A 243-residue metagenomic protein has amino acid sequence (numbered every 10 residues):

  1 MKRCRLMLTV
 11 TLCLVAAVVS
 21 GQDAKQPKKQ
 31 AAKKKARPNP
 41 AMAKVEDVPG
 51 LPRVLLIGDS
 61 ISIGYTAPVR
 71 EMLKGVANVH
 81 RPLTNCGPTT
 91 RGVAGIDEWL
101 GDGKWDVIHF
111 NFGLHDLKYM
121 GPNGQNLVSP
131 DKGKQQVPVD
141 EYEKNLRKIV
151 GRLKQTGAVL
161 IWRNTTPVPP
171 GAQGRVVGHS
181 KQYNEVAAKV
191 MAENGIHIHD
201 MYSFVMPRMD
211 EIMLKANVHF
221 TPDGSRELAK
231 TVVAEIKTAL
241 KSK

Functional and structural regions predicted by a protein language model:
M1-L8: Bacterial N-terminal signal peptides that target proteins for export
V10-L12, G157: N-terminal compositionally biased, intrinsically disordered segments and leader/signal-like regions
L12, Q26, D223: Alpha-helical and His/Cys-centered functional microenvironments
L12-S20: Hydrophobic h-region of N-terminal signal peptides that target proteins for export in Gram-negative bacteria
G21-K35, K148, T238, K243: Mature soluble domains of exported/periplasmic/lumenal proteins and thiol-rich metal-chelating peptides
K25-K104, I108: Serine-esterase "nucleophile elbow" of acetyl-processing enzymes
M72-N78, T90-K243: Alpha-helical cap/lid subdomain in secreted, periplasmic, or secretory-pathway luminal O-acyl-processing enzymes
